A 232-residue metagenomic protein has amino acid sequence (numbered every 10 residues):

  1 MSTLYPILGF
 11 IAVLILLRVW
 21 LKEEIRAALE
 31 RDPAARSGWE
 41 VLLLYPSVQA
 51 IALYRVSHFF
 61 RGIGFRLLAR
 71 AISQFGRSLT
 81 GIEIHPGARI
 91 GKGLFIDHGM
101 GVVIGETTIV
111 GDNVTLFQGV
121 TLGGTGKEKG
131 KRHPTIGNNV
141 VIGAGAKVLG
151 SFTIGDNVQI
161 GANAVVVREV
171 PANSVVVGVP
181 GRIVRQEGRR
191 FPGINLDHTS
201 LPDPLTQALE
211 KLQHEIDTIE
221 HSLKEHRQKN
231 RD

Functional and structural regions predicted by a protein language model:
M1-R77, F191-D232: Terminal amphipathic alpha-helical/low-complexity segments used for targeting or macromolecular assembly
R77-V184: Structural signal for interior beta-strand "rungs" in well-ordered beta-sheet cores of soluble enzyme domains
